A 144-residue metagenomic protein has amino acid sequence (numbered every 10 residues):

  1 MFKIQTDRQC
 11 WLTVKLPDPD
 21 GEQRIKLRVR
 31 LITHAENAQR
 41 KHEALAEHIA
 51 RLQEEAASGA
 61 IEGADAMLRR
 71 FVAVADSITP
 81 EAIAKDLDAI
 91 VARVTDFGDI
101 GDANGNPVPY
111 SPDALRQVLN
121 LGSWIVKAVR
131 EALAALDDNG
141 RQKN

Functional and structural regions predicted by a protein language model:
M1-I61, A135-N144: Short, charged/polar N-terminal "headpieces" of proteins
L16-P17, H34, G59, I83 (+4 more regions): Residue-level detector of intrinsically disordered, flexible termini and proteolytic processing junctions
E36, R40, G59, I78-K85 (+2 more regions): Alpha-helix boundary/N-cap detector
R40-L52, V74, D86, I90 (+2 more regions): Generic structural signal of hydrophobic/aromatic residues within well-ordered alpha-helices of folded domains
L45, A64-D65, P112: Short amphipathic alpha-helical segments that mediate assembly, nucleic-acid/protein binding, or membrane association
L52-A103: Negatively charged, Asp/Glu-rich surface segments that serve as flexible interaction/assembly modules
A92-N144: C-terminal charged interaction modules
